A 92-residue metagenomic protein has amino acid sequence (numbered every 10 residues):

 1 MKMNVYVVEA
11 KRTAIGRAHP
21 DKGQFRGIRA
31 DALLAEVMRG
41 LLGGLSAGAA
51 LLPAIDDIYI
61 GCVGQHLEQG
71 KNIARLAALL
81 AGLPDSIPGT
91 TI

Functional and structural regions predicted by a protein language model:
M1-M3, L42-S46, H66, L79-L83: Terminal domain-initiation and capping elements
M1-R29: Condensing-enzyme catalytic core mediating Claisen C-C bond formation in acyl metabolism
V8, I55-I58, A77: Buried hydrophobic positions in well-ordered alpha/beta secondary-structure cores of metabolic enzymes
D21-Q24, G43-P53: Intrinsically disordered, low-complexity coil segments
I28, C62-I92: Conserved catalytic cysteine-centered active-site region of acyl-thioester-dependent Claisen-condensing enzymes
A30-A47, I73-A77: Short, well-ordered amphipathic alpha-helical segments that serve as non-catalytic structural scaffolds within diverse
L33, I58-Y59: Loop-to-helix transition at the N-terminal end of transmembrane alpha-helices
L51-D57, S86-P88: Short acidic capping loops at alpha-helix termini that bridge into adjacent secondary structure
